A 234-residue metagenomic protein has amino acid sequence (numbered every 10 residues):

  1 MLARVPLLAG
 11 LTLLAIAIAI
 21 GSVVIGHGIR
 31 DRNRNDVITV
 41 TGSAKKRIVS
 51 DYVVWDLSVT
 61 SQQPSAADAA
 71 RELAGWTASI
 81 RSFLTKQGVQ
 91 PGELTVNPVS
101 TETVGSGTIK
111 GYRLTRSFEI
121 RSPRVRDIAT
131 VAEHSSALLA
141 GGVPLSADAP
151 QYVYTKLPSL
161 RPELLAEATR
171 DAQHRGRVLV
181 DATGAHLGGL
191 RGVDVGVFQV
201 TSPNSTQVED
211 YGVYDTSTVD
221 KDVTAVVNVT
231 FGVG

Functional and structural regions predicted by a protein language model:
M1-G234: Short, charge-dense linear interaction motifs
